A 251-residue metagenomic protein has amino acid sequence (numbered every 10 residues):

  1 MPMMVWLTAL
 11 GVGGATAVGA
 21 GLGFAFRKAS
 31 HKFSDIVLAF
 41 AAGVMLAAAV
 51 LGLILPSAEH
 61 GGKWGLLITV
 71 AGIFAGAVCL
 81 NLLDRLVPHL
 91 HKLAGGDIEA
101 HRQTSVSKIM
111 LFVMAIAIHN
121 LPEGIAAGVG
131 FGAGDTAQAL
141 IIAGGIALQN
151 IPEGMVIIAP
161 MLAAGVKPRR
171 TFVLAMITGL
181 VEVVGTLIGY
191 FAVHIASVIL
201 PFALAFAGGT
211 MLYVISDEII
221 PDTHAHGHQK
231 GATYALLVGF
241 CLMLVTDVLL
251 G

Functional and structural regions predicted by a protein language model:
M1-G251: Intrinsically disordered, metal-sensing/regulatory segments
